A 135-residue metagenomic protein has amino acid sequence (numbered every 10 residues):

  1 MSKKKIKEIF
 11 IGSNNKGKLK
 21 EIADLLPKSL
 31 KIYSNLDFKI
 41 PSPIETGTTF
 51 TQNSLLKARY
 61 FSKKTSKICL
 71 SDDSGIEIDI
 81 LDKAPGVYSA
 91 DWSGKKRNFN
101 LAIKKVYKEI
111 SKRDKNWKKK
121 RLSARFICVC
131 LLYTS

Functional and structural regions predicted by a protein language model:
S2-G12, K16-S135: Anionic-ligand binding patches
